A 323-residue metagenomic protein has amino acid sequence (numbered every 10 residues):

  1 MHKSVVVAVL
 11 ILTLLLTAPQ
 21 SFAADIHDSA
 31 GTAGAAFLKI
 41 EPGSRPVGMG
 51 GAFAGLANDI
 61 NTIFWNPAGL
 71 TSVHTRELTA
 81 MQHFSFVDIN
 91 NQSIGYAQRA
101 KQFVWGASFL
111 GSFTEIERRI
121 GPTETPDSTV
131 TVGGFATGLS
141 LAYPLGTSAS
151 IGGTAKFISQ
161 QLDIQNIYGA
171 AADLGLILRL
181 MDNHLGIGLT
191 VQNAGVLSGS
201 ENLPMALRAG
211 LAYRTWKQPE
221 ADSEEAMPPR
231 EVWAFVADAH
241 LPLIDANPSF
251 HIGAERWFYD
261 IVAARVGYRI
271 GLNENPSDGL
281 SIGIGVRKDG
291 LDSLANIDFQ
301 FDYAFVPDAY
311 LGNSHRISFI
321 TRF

Functional and structural regions predicted by a protein language model:
M1-A8: Bacterial N-terminal signal peptides that target proteins for export
A8-T17: Bacterial N-terminal signal peptides
P19-A23: Sec/Tat signal peptide C-region and signal peptidase I cleavage site
A24-F323: Subset of outer-membrane beta-barrel
